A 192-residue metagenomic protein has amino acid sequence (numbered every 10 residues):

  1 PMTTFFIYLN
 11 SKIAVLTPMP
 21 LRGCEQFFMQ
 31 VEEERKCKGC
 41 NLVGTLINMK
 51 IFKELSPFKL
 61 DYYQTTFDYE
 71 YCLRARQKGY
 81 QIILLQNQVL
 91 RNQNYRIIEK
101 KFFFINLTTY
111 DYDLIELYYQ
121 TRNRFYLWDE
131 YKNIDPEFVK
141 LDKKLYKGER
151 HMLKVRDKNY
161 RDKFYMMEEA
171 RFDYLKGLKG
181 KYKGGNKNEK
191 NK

Functional and structural regions predicted by a protein language model:
P1-I13: Conserved donor-nucleotide/metal-binding helix-loop-beta segment in metal-dependent transferases, i.e., the alpha-helix
L16-M29: Short beta-strand-to-loop element that shapes/binds the nucleotide-sugar donor at the catalytic cleft/hinge
Q30-I47, Y112: A recurrent flexible, glycine/aromatic-enriched loop bordering the glycosyltransferase active site that acts as
I51, L55-S56, D61-Q88: A short, conserved alpha-helix in the catalytic core of glycosyltransferases
L85-T108: Active-site donor/metal-binding and catalytic loop motifs of nucleotide-sugar-dependent glycosylation enzymes
F104-Y118: A short acidic, glycine-rich active-site loop that binds or catalyzes chemistry on phosphate/adenosine moieties
L114-I115, Y119-Y126, Y131: A conserved mid-domain beta-alpha-beta active-site/ligand-binding segment of alpha/beta enzyme cores
D129-K192: Non-catalytic, C-terminal membrane-associated alpha-helical segments of glycosyltransferases
